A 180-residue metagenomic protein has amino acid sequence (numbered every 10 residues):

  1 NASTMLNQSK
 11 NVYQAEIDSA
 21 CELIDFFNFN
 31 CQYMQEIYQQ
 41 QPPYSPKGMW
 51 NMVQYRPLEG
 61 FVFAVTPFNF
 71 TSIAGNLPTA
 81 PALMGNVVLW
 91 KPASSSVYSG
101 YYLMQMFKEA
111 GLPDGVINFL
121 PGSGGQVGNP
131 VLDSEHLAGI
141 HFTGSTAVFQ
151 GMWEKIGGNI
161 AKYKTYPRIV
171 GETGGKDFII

Functional and structural regions predicted by a protein language model:
N1-Y38: Glycine-rich loop-to-alpha-helix module at the N-terminal edge of alpha/beta enzyme cores
I24, Q32-I180: Rossmann-like NAD(P) dinucleotide-binding subdomain of oxidoreductase/dehydrogenase enzymes
